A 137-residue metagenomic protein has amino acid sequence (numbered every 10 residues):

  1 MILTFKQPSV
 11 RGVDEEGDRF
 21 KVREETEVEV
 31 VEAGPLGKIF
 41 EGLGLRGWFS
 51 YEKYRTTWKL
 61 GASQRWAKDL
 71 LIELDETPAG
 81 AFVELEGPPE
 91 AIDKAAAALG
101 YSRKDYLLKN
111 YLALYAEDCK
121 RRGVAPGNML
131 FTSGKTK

Functional and structural regions predicted by a protein language model:
M1-K137: Phosphate-end processing signature that detects enzymes handling 5′-triphosphorylated RNA and polyphosphate
